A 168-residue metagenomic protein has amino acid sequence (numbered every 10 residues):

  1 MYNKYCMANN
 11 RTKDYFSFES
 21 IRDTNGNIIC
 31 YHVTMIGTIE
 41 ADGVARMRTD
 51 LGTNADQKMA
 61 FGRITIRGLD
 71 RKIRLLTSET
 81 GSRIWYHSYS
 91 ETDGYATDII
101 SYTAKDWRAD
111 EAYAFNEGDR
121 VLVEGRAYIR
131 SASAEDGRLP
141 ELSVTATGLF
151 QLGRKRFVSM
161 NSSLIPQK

Functional and structural regions predicted by a protein language model:
Y2-K168: OB-fold and OB-like single-stranded nucleic-acid-recognition modules and their adjacent interaction interfaces
